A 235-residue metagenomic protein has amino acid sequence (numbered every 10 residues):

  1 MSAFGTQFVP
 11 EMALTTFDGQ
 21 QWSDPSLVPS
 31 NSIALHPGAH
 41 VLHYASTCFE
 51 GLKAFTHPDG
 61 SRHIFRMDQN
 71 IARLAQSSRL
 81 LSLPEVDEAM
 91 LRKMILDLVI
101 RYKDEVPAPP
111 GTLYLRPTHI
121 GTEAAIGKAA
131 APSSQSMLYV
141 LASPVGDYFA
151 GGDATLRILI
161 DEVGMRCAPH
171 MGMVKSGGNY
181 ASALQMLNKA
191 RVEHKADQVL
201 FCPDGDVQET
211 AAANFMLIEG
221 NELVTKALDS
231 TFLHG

Functional and structural regions predicted by a protein language model:
M1-R101, T118-G121, A125-G235: Helix-start/capping segments and mature chain N-termini
D104-V106: Alpha-helix termini
A108-I120: Extended, Lys/Arg-enriched charged tracts that mediate electrostatic binding to polyanionic substrates
